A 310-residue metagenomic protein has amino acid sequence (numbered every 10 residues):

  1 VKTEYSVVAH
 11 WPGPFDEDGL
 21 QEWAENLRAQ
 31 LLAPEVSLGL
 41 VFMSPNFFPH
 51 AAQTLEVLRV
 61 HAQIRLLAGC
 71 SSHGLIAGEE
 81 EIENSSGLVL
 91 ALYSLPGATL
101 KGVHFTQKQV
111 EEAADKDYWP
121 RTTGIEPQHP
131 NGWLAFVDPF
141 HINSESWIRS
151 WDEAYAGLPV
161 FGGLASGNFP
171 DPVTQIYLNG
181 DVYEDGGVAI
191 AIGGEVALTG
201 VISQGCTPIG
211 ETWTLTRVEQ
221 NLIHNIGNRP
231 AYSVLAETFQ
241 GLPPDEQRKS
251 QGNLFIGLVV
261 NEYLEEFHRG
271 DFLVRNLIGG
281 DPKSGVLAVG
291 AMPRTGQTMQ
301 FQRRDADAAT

Functional and structural regions predicted by a protein language model:
V1-A52, V57-V60, R65, C70-G74 (+1 more regions): Small-residue-enriched flexible segments
